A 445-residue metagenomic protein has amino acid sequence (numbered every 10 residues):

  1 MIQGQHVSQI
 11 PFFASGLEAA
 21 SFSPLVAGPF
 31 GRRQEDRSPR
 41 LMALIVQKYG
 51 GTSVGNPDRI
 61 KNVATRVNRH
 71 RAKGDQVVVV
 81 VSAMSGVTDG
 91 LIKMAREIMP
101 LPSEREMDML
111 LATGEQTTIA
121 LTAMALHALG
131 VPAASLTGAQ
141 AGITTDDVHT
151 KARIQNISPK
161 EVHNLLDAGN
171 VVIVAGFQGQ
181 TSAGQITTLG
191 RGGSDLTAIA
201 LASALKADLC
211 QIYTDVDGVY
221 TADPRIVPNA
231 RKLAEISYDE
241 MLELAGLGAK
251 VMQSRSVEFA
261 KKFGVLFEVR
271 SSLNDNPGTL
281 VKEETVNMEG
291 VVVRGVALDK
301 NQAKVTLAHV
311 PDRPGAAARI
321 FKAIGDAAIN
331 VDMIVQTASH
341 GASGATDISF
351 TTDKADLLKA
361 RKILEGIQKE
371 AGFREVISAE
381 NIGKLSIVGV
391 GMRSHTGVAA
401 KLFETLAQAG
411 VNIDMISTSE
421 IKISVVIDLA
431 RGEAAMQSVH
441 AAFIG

Functional and structural regions predicted by a protein language model:
F12-F13, F22, F30: Aromatic (phenylalanine/tyrosine) cluster motif
L25, P29-L41: Short, Lys/Arg-enriched N-terminal segments with co-localized hydrophobic residues within the first ~10-30 amino acids
R37-V257, T351, I427-D428: Nucleotide/pyrophosphate-binding catalytic subdomain
V81-T88, V269-T285, A345: Terminal amphipathic helices with adjacent charged low-complexity linkers/tails
A260: Acidic-aromatic/histidine active-site loop/patch
G278-G445: A conserved regulatory-domain signal marking ACT and ACT-like small-molecule sensing domains and adjacent regulatory
